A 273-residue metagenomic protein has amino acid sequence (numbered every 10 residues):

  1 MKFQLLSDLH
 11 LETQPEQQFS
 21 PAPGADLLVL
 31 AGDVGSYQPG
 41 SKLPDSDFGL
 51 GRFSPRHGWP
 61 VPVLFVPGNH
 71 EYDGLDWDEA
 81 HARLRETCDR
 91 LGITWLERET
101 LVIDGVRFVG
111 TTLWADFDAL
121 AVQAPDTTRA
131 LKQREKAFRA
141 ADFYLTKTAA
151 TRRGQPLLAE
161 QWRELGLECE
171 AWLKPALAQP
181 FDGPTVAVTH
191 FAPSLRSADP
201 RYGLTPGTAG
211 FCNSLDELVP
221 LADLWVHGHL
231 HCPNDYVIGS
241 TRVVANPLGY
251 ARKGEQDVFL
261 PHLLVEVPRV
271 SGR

Functional and structural regions predicted by a protein language model:
M1-F65, Y72-E79, R152, E266 (+1 more regions): N-terminal active-site segment of His-dependent metallophosphoesterases
M1-Q4, T100-G110, P184, V237-R242: Beta-strand-turn-beta hairpins that frame and shape the catalytic cleft of phosphate-ester-processing enzymes
L5-S7, L28-D33, V63-N69, T94-R98 (+3 more regions): Active-site neighborhood of phospho(di)ester-bond hydrolases with catalytic His/Asp-centered motifs
H10-E16, S36-G40, H70-A80, L96 (+5 more regions): Active-site environment of divalent metal-dependent phosphoester hydrolases
F19-A22, G51-P55, G92-L96, T100-D104 (+2 more regions): Short amphipathic alpha-helices and their capping/turn segments at secondary-structure boundaries
P44-G51, E79-R83, L204-N213: Charged helix-capping and loop-helix junction motifs
V109-V186, P193-S197, R201-Y202: Active-site-proximal loop/helix segment associated with metal-binding centers of metalloenzymes
D199, T205-D223, L230-R273: Binuclear metal-dependent phosphoesterase catalytic core
